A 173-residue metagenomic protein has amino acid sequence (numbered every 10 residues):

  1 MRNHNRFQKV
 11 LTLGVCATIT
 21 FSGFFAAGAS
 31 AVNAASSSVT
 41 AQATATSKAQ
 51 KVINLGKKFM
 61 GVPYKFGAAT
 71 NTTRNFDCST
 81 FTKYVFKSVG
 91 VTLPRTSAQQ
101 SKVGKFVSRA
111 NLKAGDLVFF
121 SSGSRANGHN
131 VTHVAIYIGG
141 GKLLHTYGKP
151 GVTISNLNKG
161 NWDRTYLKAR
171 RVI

Functional and structural regions predicted by a protein language model:
R2-F7, L11-L13, G23-A35, V39-A41 (+3 more regions): Aromatic- and glycine-rich peptidoglycan recognition patches
A34-S36, T40-Q42, V62-A114, S124-R125 (+1 more regions): Catalytic cysteine-centered active-site loop
V52-Y64: Eukaryote-biased recognition of intrinsically disordered, low-complexity regulatory segments
